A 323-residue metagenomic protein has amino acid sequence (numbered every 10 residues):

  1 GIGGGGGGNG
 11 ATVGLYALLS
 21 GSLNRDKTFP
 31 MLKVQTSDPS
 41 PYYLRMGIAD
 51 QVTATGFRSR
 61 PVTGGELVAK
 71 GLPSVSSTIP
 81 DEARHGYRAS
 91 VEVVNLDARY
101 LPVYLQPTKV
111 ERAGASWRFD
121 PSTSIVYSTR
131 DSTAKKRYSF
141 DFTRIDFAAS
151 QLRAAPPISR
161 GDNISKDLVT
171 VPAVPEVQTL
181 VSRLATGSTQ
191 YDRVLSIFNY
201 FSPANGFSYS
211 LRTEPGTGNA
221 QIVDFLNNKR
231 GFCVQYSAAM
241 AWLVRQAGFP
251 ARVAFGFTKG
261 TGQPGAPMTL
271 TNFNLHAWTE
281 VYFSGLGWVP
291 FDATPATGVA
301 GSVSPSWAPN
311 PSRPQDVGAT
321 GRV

Functional and structural regions predicted by a protein language model:
G1-V323: Helix-boundary/low-complexity linker signature
